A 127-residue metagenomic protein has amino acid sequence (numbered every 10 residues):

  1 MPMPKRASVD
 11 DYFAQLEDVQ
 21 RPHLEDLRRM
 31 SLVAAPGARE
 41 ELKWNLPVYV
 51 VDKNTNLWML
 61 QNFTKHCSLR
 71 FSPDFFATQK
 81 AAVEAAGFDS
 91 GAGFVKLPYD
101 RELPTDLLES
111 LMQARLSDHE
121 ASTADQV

Functional and structural regions predicted by a protein language model:
M1-V127: Charge-dense, helix-prone N-terminal extensions
